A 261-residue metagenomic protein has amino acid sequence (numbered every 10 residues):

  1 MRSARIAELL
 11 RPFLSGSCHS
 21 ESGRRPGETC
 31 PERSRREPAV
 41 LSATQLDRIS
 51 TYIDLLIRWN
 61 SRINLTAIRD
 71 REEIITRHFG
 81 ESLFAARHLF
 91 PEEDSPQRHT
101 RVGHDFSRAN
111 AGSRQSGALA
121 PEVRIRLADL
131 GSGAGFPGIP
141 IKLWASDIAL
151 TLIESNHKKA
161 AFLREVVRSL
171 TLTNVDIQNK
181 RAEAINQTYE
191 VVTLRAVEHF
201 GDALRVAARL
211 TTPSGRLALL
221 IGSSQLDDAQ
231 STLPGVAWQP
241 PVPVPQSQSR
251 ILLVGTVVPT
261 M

Functional and structural regions predicted by a protein language model:
M1-G16, A39-E93, A128, K158-K159 (+1 more regions): Class I SAM-dependent transferase core
M1-L46, F90-R126, V258-M261: Intrinsic disorder/low-complexity segments
P26-G27, E32-S34, Y52, T188 (+1 more regions): Generic detector of short, well-ordered, non-transmembrane alpha-helical segments enriched in hydrophobic residues
R36, F136-G138, L143-M261: S-adenosylmethionine
L127-D129, L150: Short glycine-aspartate micro-motif
G131-G135: Class I SAM-dependent methyltransferase "Motif I" SAM/SAH-binding loop
